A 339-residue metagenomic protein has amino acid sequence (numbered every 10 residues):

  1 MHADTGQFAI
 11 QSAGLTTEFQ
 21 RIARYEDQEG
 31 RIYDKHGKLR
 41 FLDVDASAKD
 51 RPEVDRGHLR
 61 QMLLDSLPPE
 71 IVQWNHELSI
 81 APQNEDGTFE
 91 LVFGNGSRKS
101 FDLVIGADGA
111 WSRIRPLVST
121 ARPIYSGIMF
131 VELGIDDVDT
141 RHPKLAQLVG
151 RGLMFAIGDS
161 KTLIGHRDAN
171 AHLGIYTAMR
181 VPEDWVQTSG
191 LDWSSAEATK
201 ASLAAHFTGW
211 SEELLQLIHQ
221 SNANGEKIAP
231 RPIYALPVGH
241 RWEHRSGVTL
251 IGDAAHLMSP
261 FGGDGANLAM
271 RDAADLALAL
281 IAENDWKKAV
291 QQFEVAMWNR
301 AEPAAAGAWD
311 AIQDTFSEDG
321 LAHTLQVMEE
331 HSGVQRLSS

Functional and structural regions predicted by a protein language model:
M1-V138, D184-Q187, A196-A201, S339: Conserved N-terminal helical subregion
F41-R51, D55-R56, R60, N95-S97 (+1 more regions): Conserved FAD/dinucleotide-binding core of flavoprotein oxidoreductases
W74, G87, D159-K161, A229: Short beta-strand or tight-loop elements that sit immediately N-terminal to catalytic metal-binding acidic residues
S100, H172, S246-G247: Conserved catalytic motifs of the protein kinase core domain
I105-G106, V131, A201-L203, A223-D310 (+1 more regions): Conserved mid-domain beta->alpha element of the FAD-binding
W111-S112, F130-E132, S160-I164, A255-H256: Histidine-centered metal-chelating micro-motifs
V118-S119, G190-S194, F261-D264: Short, solvent-exposed loop/turn segments at secondary-structure boundaries
Q326-S339: Tryptophan-rich aromatic "cage" segments
